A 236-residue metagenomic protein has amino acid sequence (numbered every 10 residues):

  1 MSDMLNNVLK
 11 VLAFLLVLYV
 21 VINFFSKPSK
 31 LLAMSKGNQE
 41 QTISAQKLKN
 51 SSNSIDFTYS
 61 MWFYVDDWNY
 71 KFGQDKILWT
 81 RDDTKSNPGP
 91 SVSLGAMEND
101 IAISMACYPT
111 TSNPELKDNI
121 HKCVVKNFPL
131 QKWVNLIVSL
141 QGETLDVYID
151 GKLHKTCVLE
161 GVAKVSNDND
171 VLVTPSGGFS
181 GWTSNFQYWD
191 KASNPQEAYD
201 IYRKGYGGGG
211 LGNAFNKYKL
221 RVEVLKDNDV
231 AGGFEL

Functional and structural regions predicted by a protein language model:
M1-L236: Extracellular glycan-associated modules
